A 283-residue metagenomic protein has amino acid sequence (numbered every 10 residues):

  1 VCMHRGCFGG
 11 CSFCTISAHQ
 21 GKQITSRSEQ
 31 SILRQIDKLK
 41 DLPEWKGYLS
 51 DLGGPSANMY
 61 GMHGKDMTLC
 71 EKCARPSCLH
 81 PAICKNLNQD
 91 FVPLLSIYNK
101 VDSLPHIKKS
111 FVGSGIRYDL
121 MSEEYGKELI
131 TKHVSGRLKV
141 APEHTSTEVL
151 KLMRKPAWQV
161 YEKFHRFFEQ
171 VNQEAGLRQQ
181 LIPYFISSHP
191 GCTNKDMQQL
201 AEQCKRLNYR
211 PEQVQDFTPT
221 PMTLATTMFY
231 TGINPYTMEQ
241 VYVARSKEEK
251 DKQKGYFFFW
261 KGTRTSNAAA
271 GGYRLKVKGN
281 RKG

Functional and structural regions predicted by a protein language model:
V1-Q30: Canonical Radical SAM [4Fe-4S] cluster-binding loop centered on the CxxxCxxC motif and its immediate flanking residues
S17-G21, A82-I83, V149-L150, Y184-I186 (+2 more regions): Short beta-alpha connecting loops at secondary-structure transitions that line or flank enzyme active sites
H19-D37, E44-S50: Non-heme iron-sulfur electron-transfer modules
E29-L33, L94, Y161, M197: Amphipathic alpha-helical segments in well-structured domains
K38-I182, I186-P190: Conserved SAM/AdoMet-binding glycine-rich loop
M121-Y125, H189-R206: Catalytic cores of alpha/beta
K195, K205-E212, D216-K278: C-terminal accessory regions of radical SAM enzymes
